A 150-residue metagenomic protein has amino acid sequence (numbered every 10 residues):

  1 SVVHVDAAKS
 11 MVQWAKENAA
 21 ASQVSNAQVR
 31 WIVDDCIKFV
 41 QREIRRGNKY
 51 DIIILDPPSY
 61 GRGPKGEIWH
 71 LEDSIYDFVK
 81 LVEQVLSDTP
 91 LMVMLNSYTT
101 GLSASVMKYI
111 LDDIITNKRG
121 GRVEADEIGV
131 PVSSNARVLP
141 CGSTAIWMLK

Functional and structural regions predicted by a protein language model:
S1-D6: Conserved SAM-binding motif I beta-strand of class I
A7-I54: S-adenosyl-L-methionine
S10-M11, V33, D51-L81: Mobile active-site "lid"/loop adjacent to the S-adenosyl-L-methionine
E17, K38, D77-Q84: Alpha-helical scaffolding segments of alpha/beta enzyme cores, especially the outer helices of TIM-barrel or partial
Q23, V85-T89: A generic alpha-to-beta junction signature in SAM-dependent methyltransferases
D35-I37, S59, T99: Active-site-proximal loop/turn and secondary-structure-junction residues that shape catalytic pockets, frequently
Q41-I44, P64-G66, S105-V106: Short, well-ordered secondary-structure micro-motifs
T89-K150: C-terminal catalytic and target-recognition region of SAM-dependent MTase-like enzymes, primarily methyltransferases
